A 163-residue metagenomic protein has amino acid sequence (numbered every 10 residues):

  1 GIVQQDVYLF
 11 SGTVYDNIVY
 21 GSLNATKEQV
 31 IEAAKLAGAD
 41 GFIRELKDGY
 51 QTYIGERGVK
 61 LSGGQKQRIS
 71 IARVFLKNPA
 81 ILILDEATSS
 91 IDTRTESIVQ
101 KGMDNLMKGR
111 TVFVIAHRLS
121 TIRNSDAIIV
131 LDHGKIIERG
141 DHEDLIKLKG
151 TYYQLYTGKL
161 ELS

Functional and structural regions predicted by a protein language model:
G1-D6, V14-I18, I31-A39, G49-T151 (+1 more regions): ABC-family ATPase nucleotide-binding domain "signature/switch" substructure
S11: The conserved phosphate-sensing helix
V19-K27: ABC-type ATPase nucleotide-binding domains, specifically the catalytic core motifs of the NBD
N24, D40-K47: Conserved H-loop
I43, Q154-L155: A generic structural-conservation signal
T157-S163: ABC ATPase nucleotide-binding domains
